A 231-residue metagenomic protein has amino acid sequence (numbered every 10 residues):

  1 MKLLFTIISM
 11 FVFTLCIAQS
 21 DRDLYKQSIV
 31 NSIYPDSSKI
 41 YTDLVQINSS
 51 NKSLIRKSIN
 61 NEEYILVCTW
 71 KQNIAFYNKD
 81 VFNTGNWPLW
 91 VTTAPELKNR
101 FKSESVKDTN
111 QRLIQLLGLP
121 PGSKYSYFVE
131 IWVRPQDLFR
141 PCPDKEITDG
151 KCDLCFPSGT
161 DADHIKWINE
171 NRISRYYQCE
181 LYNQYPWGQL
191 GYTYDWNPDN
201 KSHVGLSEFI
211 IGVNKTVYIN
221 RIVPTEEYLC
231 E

Functional and structural regions predicted by a protein language model:
M1-D21: Bacterial Sec-dependent N-terminal signal peptides
M10-L15, C68-W70, Y77-K79, P120 (+1 more regions): Compositionally biased, intrinsically disordered low-complexity segments
Q19-L89: ADP-ribose/NAD+-binding catalytic cleft of ART/PARP-like enzymes
Q72-N73, E96-L97, Q136-F139: Solvent-exposed loop/turn segments at secondary-structure junctions within structured extracellular/periplasmic domains
L89-V91, V129-E130: Structural recognition of the beta-strand scaffold that forms the well-ordered cores of secreted hydrolase catalytic
V91-T92, F209: Short conserved aromatic/hydrophobic patches within beta-strands of well-structured domains
A94-I114: Short active-site loop/helix that positions an aromatic residue
I114-E231: Conserved NAD+-utilizing ADP-ribose enzyme module
